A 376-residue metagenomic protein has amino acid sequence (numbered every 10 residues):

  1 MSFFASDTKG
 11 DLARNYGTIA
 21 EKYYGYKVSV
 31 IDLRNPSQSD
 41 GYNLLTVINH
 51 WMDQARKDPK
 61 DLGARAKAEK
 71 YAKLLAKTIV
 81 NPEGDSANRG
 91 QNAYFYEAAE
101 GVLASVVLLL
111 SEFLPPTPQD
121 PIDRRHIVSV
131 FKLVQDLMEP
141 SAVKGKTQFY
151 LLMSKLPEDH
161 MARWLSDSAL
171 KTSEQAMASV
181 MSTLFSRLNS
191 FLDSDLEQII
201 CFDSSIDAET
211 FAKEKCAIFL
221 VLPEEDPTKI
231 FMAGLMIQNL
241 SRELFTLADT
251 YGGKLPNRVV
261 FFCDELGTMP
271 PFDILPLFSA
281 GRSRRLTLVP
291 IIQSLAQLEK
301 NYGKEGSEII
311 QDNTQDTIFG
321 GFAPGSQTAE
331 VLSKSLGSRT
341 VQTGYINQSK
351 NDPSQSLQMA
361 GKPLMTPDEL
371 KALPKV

Functional and structural regions predicted by a protein language model:
M1-L286, E369-K375: P-loop NTPase motor domains
S2-S6, K27-I31, T287-Q293, D316-G321 (+1 more regions): Short hydrophobic alpha-helical runs that function as membrane-insertion/retention elements
D11, P36, A296-Q297, G325: Surface-exposed, flexible loop/turn segments at secondary-structure boundaries
D32-N35, E69-K70, N189-S190, V259 (+5 more regions): Homeobox/homeodomain signature
T78, S86, G90, Y94-E100 (+4 more regions): P-loop NTPase motor core of the ASCE superfamily
P223, L266, Q293-L295, F322-A323: Histidine- and/or cysteine-centered catalytic micro-motif in compact active-site loops
G281-N301: Sensor-1/coupling segment of RecA-like P-loop NTPase cores
